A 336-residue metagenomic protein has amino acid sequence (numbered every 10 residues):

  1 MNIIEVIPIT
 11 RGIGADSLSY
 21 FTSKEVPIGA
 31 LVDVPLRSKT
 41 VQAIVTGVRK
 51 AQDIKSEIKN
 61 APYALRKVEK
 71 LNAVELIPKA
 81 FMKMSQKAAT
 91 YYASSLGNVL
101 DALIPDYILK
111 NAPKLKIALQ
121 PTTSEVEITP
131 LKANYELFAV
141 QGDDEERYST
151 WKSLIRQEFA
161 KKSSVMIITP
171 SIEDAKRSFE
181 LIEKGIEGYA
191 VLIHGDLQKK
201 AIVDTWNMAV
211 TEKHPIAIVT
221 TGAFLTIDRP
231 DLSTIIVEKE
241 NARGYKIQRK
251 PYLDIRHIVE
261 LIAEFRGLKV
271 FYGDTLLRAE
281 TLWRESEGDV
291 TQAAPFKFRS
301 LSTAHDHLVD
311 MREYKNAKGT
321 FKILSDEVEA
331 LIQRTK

Functional and structural regions predicted by a protein language model:
M1-K336: Accessory, non-ATPase domains that flank or precede helicase/AAA+ motor cores in DNA-metabolism machines
